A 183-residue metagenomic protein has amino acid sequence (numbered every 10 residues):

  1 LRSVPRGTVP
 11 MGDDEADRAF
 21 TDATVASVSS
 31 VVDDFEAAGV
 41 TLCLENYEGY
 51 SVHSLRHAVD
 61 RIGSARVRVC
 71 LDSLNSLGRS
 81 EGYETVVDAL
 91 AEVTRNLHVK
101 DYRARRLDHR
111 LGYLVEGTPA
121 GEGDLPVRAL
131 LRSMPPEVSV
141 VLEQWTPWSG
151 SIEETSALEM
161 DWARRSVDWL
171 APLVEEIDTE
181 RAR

Functional and structural regions predicted by a protein language model:
L1-R68: Active-site acidic/histidine proton-transfer and metal-coordination neighborhood in alpha/beta enzyme cores
A19-F20, E45-N46, L74-S76, P119-A120: Short, flexible loop segments at the rims of nucleotide/cofactor-binding pockets, characterized by
V52-R66, L71, L77-R183: Histidine-acidic metal/acid-base catalytic patches
